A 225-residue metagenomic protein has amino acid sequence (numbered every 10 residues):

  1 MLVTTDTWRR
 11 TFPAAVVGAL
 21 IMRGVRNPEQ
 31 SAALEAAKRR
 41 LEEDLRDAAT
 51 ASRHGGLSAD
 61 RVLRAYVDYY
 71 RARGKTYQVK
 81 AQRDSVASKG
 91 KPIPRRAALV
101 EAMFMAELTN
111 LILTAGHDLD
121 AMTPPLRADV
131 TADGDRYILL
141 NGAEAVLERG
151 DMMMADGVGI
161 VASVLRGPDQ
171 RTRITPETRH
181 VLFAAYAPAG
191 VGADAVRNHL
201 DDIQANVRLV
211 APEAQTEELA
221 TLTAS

Functional and structural regions predicted by a protein language model:
M1-S225: Charge-biased, low-complexity intrinsically disordered regions
